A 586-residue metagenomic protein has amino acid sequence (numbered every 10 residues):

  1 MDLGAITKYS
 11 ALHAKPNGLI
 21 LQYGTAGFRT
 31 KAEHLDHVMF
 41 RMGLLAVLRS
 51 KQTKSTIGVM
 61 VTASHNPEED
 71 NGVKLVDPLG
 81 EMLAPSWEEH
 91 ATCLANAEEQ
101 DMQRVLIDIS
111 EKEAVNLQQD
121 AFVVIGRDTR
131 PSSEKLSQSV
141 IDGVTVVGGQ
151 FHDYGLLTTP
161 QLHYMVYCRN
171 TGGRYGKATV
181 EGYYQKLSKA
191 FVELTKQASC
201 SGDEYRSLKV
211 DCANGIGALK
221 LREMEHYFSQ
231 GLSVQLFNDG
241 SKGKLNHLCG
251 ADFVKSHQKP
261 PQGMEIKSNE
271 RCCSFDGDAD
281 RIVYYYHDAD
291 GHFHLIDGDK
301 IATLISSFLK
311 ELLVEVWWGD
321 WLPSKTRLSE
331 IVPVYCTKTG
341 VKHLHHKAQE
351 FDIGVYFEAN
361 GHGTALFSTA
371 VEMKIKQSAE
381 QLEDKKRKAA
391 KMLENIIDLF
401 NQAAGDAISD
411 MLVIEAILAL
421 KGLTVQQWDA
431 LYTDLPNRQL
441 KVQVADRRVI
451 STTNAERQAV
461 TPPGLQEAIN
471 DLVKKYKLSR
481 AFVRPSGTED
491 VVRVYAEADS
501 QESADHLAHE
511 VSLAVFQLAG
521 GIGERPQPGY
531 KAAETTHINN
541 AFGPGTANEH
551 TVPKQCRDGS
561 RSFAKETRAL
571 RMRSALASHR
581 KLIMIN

Functional and structural regions predicted by a protein language model:
L3-A11, L19, T25-M42, P78-L79 (+5 more regions): Phosphate-binding chemistry for phosphorylated carbohydrates and sugar-nucleotides
V47-S55, A97-F122, F191-E204, P485-S486: Glycine-rich phosphate/diphosphate-binding loops that line cofactor/substrate pockets in enzymes
V59, S64-E68: Hydrophobic or amphipathic alpha-helical targeting/insertion segments
A403, I417-G545: Catalytic-core signal marking the mid-to-C-terminal active-site face
R571-R573: Compositionally biased, intrinsically disordered low-complexity segments enriched in Pro/Arg/Gln/His
